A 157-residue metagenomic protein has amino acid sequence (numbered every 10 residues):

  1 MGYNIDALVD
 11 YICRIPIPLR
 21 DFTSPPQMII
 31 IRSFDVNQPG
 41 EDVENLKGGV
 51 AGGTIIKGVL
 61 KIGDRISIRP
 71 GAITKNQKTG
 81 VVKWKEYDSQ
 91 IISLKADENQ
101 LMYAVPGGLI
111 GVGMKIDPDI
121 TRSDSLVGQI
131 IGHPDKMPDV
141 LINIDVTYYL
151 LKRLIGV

Functional and structural regions predicted by a protein language model:
M1-L154: Conserved catalytic-core segments of large NTP-driven translation/proteostasis enzymes
